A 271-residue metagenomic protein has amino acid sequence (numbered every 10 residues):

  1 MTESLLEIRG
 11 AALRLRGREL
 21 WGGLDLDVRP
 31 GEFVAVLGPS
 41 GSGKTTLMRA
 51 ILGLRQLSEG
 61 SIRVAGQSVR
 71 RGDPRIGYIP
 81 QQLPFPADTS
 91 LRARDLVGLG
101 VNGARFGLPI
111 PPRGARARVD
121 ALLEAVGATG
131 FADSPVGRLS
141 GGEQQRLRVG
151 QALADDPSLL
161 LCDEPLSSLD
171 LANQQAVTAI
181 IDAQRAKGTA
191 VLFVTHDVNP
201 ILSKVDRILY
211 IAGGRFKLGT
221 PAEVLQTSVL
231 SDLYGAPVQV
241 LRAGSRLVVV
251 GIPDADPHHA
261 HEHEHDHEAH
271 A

Functional and structural regions predicted by a protein language model:
L52: Helix-to-loop junction immediately C-terminal to a conserved catalytic motif
G60-G72: Conserved ABC transporter NBD signature motif
P112-F131: Conserved ABC ATPase "signature" region
P135-L139, E143: Conserved ABC ATPase signature
D156: Conserved catalytic motifs of ABC-family nucleotide-binding domains
L160-E164: Catalytic Walker B motif of ABC-type/P-loop ATPase nucleotide-binding domains
T227, L233-A271: ABC ATPase nucleotide-binding domains
